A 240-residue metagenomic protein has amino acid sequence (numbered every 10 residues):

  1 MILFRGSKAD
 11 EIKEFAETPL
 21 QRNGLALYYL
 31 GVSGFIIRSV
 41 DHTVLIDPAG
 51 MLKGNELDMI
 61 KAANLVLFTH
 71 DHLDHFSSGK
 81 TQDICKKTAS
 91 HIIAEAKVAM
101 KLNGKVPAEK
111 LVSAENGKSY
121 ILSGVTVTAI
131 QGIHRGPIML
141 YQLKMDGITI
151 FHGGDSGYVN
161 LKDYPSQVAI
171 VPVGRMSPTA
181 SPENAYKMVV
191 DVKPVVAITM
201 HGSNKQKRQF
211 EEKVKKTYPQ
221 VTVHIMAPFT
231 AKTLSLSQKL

Functional and structural regions predicted by a protein language model:
I2-K61, V112-P165, M176, A180 (+1 more regions): Core dinuclear metal-dependent hydrolase active-site scaffold
G24-A26, K86-I92, T149-I150, V195-A197: Short active-site oxyanion
V44-L45, L67, I93, I150-G153 (+2 more regions): Structural motif
G50-A96, P165-I170, V190: Active-site metal-binding motif and surrounding structural segment of the metallo-beta-lactamase
H72, V98, I133, G157 (+2 more regions): Catalytic metal-binding/acid-base residues of hydrolase active sites
S78, D163, S181-E183, K207-E211: Conserved strand-to-helix beginnings and helix N-cap segments that scaffold or border functional pockets
V106-L122, Y186-L240: Binuclear metal-ion centers of metallo-dependent hydrolases, dominated by the metallo-beta-lactamase
I170-V190: Active-site-proximal segments of metal-dependent phosphoesterases and phosphodiesterases across multiple
